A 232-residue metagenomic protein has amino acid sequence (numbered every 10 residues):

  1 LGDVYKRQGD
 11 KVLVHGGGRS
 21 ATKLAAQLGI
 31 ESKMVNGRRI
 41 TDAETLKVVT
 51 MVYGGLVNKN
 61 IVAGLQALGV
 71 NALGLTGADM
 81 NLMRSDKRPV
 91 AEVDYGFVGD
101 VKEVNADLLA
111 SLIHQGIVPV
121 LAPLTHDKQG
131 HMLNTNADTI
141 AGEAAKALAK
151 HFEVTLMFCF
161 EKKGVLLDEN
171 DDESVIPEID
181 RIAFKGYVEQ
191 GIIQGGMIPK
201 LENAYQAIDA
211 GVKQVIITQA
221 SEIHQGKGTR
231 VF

Functional and structural regions predicted by a protein language model:
D3-F232: C-terminal catalytic "cap/lid" subdomain
